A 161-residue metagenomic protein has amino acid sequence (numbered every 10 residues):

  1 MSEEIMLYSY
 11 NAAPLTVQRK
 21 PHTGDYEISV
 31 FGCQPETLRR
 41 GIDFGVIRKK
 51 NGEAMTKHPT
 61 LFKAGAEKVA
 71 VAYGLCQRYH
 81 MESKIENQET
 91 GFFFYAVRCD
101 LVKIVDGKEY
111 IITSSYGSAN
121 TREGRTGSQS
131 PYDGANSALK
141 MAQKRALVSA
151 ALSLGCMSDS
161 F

Functional and structural regions predicted by a protein language model:
M1-F161: Polyanion-binding surfaces on beta-sheet-dominated domains and ring/shell assemblies
